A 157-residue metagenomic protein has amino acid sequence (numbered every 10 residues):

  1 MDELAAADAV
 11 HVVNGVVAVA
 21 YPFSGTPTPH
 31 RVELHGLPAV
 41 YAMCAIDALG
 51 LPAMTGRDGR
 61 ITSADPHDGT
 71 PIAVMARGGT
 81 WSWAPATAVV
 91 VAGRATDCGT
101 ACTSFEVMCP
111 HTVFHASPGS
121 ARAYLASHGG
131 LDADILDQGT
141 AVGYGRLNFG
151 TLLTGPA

Functional and structural regions predicted by a protein language model:
M1-V16: Basic amphipathic alpha-helical segments that dock to polyanions
D2-E3, E33, E106, Q138: Glutamate identity and glutamate-enriched acidic tracts
V12-N14, E33-M43, W81-A95: Short, Lys/Arg-enriched charge-dense amphipathic segments
G15, P22, R77: Surface loops and adjacent helix of pleckstrin homology
V19-D58: Short, amphipathic alpha-helical interaction segments positioned at domain boundaries
R57-R60, T70-A157: Long, low-complexity, charge-rich intrinsically disordered regions
D65: Short cysteine-rich clusters marking metal-coordination/redox-active sites
